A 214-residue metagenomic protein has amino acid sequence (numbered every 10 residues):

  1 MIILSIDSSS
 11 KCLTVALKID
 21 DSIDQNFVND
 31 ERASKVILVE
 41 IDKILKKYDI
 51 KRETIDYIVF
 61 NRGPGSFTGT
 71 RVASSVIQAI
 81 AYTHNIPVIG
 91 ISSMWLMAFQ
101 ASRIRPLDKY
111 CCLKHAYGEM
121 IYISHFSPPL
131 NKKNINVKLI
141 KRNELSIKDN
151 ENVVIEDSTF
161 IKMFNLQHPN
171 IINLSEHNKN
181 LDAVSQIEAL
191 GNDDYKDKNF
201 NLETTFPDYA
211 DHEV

Functional and structural regions predicted by a protein language model:
M1-K18, I89-V214: Oxyanion-binding and handling regions
M1-R62: N-terminal beta-alpha supersecondary unit
L13-V15, I44-L45, V76-Y82, C111: Short low-complexity stretches enriched in small and charged residues
I23, G63-S66, N201, T205-F206: Glycine-rich, flexible loop/turn motifs
V28-V39, F67-R71, S75, N178-L181: Residues at secondary-structure transition points
I41, I77, A98: Generic structural marker for isolated residues within well-ordered, non-membrane alpha-helices of soluble domains
Y57-S93: DPxDG-like acidic metal-binding loop motif
